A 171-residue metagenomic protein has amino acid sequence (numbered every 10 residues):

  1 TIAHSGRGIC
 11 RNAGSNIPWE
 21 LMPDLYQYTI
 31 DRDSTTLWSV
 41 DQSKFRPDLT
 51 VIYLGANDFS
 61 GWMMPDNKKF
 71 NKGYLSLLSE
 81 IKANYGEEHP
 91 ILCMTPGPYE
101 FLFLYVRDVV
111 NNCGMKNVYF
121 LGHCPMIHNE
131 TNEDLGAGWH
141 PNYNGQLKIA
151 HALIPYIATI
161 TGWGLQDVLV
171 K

Functional and structural regions predicted by a protein language model:
T1-K68, G97-F103, G136, H140: Conserved SGNH/GDSL esterase-like catalytic core that processes O-acyl groups on lipids and polysaccharides
A13-L21, P96-K171: Catalytic His-Asp segment of secreted/periplasmic serine-dependent ester chemistry enzymes
S34-F45, I81-G86, I160-Q166: Surface-exposed acidic, glycine-flexible loop patches that form ligand/cofactor-binding and adhesion interfaces
F45-T50, G86-I91, G114-Y119, I160: Loop/turn elements at helix/coil->beta-strand transitions in domains of secreted/extracellular proteins
V51-Y53, L78-E80, N84, I91-C93 (+1 more regions): Conserved, well-ordered alpha-helix/loop/beta-strand core segments that scaffold catalytic motifs
G55, S79-G86, N111-G114, A158: Hydrophobic alpha-helix feature that most strongly marks membrane-spanning transmembrane helices and their immediate
F70, Y74, Q146: Aromatic/hydrophobic pocket-lining residues that form the small-molecule binding cavity in soluble enzyme cores
Y74-I81, V106-R107: Generic structural signal for well-ordered alpha-helices, preferentially at hydrophobic/aromatic core positions
